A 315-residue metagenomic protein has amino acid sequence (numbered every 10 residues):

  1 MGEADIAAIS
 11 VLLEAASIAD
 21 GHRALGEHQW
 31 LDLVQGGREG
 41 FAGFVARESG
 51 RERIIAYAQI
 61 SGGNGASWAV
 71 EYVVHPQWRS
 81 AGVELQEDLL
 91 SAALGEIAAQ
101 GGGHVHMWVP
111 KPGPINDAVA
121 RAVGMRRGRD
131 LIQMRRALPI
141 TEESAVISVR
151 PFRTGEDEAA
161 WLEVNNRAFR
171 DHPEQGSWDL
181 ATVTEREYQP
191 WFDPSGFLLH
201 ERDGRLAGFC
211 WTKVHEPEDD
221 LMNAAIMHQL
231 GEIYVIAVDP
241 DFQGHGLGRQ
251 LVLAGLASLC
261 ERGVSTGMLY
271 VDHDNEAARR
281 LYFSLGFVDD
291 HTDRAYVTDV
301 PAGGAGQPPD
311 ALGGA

Functional and structural regions predicted by a protein language model:
M1-Q29, S144-S177, P308-A315: Short amphipathic alpha-helix that is part of the acyltransferase structural core
E14-I97, C210-Q229: Conserved donor-binding loop and adjoining core beta-sheet/short helix segment in diverse acyl/aminoacyl transferases
D32-V45, E187-L199, R205-G208, E232: A short helix-loop-beta-strand connector motif used in the catalytic cores of GNAT acetyltransferases and, in some
G62-S67, V74-I147, Y296-T298: Acyl-donor-binding surface of acyltransferase catalytic domains
V70, V105-V109, I233, G267-V271: Conserved hydrophobic beta-strand within the GNAT/NAT acetyltransferase core sheet that lines the active-site cleft
H75-W78, D239-D241, H245, H273-D274: Active-site acidic-Proline motif in GNAT/NAT acetyltransferases
A81-G95, V235-V238, G244-E261, R279-S284: Conserved acetyl-CoA-binding loop-helix of GNAT-fold acetyltransferases
P110-G113, A118-E142, L253-A315: Active-site/acyl-donor-binding loops of N-acyltransferases
